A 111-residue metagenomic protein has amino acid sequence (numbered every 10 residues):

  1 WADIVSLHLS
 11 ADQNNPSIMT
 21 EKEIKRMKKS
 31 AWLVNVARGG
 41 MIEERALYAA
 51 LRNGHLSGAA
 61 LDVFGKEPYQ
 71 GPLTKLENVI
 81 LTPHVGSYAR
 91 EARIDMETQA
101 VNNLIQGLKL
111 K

Functional and structural regions predicted by a protein language model:
W1-G71: Rossmann-like adenosine-cofactor binding region
K66-K111: C-terminal helix-to-coil terminal segments
